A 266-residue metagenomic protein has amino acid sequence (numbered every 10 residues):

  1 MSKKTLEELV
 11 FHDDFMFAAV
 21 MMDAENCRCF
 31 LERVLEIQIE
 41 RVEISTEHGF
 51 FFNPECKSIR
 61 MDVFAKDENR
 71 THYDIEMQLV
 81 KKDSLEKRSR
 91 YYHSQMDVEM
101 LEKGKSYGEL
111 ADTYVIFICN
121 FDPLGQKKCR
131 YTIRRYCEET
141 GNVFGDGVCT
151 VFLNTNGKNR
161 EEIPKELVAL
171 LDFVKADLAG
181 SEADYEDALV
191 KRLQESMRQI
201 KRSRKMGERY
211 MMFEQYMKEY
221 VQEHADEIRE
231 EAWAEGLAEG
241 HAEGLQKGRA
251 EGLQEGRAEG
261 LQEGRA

Functional and structural regions predicted by a protein language model:
M1-A266: Elongated, amphipathic alpha-helical interaction scaffolds
